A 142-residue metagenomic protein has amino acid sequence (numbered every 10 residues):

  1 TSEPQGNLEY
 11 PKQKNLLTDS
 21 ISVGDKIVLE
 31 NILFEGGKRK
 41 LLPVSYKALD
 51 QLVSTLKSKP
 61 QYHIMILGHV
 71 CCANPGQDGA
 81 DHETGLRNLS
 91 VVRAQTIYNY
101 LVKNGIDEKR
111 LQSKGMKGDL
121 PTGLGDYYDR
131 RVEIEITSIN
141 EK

Functional and structural regions predicted by a protein language model:
T1-M65, Y127, T137-K142: Periplasmic peptidoglycan-binding/tethering modules of Gram-negative envelope proteins
R39-K40, K59, H69-K142: Periplasmic OmpA-like peptidoglycan-binding domain that tethers envelope proteins to the cell wall
